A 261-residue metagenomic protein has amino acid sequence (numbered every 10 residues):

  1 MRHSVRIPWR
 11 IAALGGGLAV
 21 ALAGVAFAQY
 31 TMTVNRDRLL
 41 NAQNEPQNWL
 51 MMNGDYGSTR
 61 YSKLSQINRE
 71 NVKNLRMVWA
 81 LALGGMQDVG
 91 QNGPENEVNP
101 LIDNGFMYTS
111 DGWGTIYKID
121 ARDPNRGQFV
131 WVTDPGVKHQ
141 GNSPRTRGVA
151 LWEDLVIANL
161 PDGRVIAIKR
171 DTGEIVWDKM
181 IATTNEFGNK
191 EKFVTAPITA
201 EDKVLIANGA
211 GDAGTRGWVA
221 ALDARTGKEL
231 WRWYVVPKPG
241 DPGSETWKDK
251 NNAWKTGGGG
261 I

Functional and structural regions predicted by a protein language model:
R2-G17: Bacterial N-terminal signal peptides that target proteins for export
L22-A28: Sec/Tat signal peptide C-region and signal peptidase I cleavage site
A28-K63: N-terminal pre-domain segments of enzymes
Q29, N53-Y56, N68, W79-G85 (+6 more regions): Sec/Tat-exported extracytoplasmic proteins
W49-N53, G93-T115, G141-V165, K190-R216 (+1 more regions): Repeat-blade elements of multi-bladed beta-propeller folds
L50, Y56-S62, M86-Q91, Y117 (+1 more regions): Short, solvent-exposed loop/turn elements at domain surfaces
K63-V72, M77-Y108, G136-K138: Asp/Glu-centered strand-loop micro-motifs enriched in Gly/Pro and often flanked by an aromatic residue
K73-G84, I116-Q140, W152, V156 (+3 more regions): Extracytoplasmic/lumenal domain signature
